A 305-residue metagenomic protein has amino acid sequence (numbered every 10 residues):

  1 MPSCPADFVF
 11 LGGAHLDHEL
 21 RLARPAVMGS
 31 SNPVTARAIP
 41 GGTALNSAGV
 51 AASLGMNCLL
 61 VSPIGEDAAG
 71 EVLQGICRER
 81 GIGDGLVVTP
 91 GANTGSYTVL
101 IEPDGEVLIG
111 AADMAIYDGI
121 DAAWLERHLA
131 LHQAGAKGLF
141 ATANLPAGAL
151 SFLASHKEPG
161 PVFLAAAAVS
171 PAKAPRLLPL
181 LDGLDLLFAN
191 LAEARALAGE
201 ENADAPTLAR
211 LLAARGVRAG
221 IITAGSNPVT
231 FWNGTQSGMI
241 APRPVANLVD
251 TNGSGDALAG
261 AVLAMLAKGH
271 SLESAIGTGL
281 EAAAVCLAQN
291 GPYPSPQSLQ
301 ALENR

Functional and structural regions predicted by a protein language model:
M1-A14, I76-R78, I82-V88, L100-G238: Ribokinase/PfkB-type carbohydrate-kinase core domain
M1-P63, A68-E79, A241, N247-L248: Glycine-rich phosphate/adenosyl-contacting loop at the front of the ribokinase-like
M1-V9, N32-P33, A205-R305: Conserved phosphate-binding/catalytic region of the ribokinase-like
D17, R195, Y293: Nucleotide phosphate-binding site architecture
S47, L73, L150-L153, A282: Aromatic/hydrophobic pocket-lining residues that form π-stacking "cages" and hydrophobic walls in ligand
A51, N190, G255: Short, conserved phosphate/pyrophosphate- and ester-handling motifs at nucleotide-, phospho-/glycolipid
P90-A92: Short, glycine-/polar-rich solvent-exposed loops and beta-turns at beta-strand/coil boundaries
T94-V99: Short alpha-helix plus adjacent loop in nuclease-associated cores
